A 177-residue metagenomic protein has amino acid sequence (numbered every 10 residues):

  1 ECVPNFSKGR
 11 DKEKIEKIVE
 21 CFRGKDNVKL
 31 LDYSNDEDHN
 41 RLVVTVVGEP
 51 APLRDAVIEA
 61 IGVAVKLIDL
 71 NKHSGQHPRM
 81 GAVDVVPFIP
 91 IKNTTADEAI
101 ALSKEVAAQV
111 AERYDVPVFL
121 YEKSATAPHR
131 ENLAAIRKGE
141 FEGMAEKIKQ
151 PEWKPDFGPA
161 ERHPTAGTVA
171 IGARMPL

Functional and structural regions predicted by a protein language model:
E1-L177: Long, contiguous binding/interaction regions
